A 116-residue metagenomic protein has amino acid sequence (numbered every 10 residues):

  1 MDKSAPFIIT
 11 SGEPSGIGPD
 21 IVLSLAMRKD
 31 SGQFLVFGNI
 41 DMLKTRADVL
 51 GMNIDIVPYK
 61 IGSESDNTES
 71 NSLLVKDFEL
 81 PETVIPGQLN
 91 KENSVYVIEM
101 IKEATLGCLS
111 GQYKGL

Functional and structural regions predicted by a protein language model:
M1-L116: Contiguous, glycine/small-aliphatic-enriched amphipathic segments in soluble metabolic enzymes
